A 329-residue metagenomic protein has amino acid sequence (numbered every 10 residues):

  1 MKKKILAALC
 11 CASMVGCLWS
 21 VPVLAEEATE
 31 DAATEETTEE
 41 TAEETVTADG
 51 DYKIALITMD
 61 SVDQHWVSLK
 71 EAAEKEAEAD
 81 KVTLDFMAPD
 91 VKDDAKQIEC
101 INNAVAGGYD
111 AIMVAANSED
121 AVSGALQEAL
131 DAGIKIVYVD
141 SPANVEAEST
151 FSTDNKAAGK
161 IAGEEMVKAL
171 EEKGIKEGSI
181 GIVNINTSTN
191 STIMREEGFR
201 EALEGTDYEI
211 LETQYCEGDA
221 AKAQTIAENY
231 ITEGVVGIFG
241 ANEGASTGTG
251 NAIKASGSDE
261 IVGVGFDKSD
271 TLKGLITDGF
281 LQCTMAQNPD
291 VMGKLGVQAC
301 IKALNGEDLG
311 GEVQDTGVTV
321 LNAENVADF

Functional and structural regions predicted by a protein language model:
K2, V21-F329: A residue-level marker of the well-folded mature domains of exported/periplasmic proteins
K2-L24: Sec-dependent N-terminal signal peptides of Gram-positive bacterial secreted proteins and lipoproteins
